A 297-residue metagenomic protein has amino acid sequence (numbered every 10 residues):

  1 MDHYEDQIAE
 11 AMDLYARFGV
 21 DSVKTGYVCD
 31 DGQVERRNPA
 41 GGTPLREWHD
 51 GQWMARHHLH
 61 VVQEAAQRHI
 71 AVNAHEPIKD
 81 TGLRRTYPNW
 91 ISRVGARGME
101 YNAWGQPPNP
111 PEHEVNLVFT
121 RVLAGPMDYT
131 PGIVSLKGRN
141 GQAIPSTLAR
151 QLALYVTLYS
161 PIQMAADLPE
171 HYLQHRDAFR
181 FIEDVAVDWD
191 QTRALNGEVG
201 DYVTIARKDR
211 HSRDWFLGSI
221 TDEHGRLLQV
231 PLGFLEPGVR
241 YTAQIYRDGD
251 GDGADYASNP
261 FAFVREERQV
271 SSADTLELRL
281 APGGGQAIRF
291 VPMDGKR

Functional and structural regions predicted by a protein language model:
M1-L136, A143: Aromatic- and carboxylate-enriched substrate-binding clefts and catalytic-loop regions of carbohydrate-active enzymes
M1-Y4, D30-V34, K79-T86, L136-R139 (+5 more regions): Flexible loop/turn segments at secondary-structure boundaries
A11, H60-V61, Q142-P145, T192-R193 (+4 more regions): Generic recognition of flexible, low-complexity loop/linker segments
K24, H69-E76, E100-W104, P161-H175 (+2 more regions): Acidic/polar loop patches that form or flank catalytic/metal-binding clefts of enzymes that bind anionic ligands
G26, V72, T157, L217 (+1 more regions): Conserved, mostly hydrophobic/aromatic
G141, R150-P169: Catalytic domains of carbohydrate-active enzymes that cleave complex glycans
D167-F216, D222, G251-F261: Glycan-recognition and catalytic regions of carbohydrate-active enzymes
E223-R297: C-terminal beta-sandwich/jelly-roll accessory domains of carbohydrate-active enzymes
